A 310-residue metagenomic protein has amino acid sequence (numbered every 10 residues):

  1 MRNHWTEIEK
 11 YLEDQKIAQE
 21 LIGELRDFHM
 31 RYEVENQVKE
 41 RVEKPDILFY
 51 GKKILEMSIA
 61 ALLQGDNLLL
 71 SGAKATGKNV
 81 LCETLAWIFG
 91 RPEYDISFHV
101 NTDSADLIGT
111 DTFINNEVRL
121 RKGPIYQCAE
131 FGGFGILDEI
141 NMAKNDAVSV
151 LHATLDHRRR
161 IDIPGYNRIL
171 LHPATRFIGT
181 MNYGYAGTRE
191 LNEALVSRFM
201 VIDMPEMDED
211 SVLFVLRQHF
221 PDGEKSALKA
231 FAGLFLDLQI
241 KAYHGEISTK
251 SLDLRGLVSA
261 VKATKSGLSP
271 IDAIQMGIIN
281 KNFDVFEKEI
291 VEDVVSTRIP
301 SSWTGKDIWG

Functional and structural regions predicted by a protein language model:
M1-G310: C-terminal regulatory/interaction module of P-loop NTP-utilizing enzymes
